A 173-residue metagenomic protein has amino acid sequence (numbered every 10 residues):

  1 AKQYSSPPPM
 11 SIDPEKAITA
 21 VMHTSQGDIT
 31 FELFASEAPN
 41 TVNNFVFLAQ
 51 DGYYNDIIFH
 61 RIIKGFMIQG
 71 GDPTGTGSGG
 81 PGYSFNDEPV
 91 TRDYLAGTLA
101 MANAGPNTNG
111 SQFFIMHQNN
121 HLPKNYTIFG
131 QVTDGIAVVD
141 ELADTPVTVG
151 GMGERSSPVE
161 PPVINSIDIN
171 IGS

Functional and structural regions predicted by a protein language model:
A1-S173: Cyclophilin-like peptidyl-prolyl cis-trans isomerases
